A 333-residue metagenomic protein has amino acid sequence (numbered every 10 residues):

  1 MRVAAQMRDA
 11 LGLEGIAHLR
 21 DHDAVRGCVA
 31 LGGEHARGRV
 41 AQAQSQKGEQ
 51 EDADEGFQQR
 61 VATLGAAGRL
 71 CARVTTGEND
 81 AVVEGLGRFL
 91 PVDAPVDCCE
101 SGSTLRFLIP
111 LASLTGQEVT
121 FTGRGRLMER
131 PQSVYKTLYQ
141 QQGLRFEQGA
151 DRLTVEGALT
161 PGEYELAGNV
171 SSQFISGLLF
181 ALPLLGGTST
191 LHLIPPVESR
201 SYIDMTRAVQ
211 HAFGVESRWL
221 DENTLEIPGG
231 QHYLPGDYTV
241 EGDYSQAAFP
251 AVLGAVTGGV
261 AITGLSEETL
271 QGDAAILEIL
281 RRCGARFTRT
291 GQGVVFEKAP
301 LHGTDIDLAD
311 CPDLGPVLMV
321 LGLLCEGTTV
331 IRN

Functional and structural regions predicted by a protein language model:
M1-G48, A53-V61: Short, strongly patterned local motifs
R39, D52-N333: Short, structured segments at the rim of ligand-binding sites
